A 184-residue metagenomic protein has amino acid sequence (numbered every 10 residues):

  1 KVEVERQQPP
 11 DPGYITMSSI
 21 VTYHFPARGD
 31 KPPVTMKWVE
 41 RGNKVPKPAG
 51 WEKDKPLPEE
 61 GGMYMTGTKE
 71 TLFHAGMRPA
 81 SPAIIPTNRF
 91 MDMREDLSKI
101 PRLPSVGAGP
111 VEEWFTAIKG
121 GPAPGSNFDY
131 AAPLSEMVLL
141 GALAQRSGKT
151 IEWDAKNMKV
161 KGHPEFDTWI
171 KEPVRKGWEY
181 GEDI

Functional and structural regions predicted by a protein language model:
K1-A83, T87-D129, S135-I184: Contiguous beta-strand/loop segments that form the cofactor/metal-binding neighborhood of enzyme cores
